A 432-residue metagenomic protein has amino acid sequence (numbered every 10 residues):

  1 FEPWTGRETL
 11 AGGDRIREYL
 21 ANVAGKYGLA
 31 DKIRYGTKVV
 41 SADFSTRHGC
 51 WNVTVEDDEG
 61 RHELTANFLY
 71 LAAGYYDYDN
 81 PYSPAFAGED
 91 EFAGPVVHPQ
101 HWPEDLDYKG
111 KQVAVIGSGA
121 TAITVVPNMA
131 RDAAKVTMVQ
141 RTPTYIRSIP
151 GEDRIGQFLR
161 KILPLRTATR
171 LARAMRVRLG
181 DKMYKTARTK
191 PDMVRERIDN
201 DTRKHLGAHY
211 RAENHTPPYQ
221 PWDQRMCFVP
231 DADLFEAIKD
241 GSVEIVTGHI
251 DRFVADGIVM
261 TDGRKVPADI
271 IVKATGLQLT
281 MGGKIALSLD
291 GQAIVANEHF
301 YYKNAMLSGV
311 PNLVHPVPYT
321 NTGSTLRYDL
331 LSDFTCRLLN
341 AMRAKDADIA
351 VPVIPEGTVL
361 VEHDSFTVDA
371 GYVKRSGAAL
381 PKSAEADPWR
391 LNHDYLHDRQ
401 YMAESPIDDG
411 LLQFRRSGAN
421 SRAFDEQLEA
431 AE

Functional and structural regions predicted by a protein language model:
F1-R34, S148-E152, L165-A174, M306-S308 (+2 more regions): Redox-cofactor-proximal catalytic regions of oxidoreductases
P3-N22, R34, I116, T186-R195 (+1 more regions): Short beta-strand to alpha-helix junction loop
R7-D77, T202-H205, I238, S242 (+2 more regions): Feature captures the FAD/FMN-dependent oxidoreductase FAD-binding
V39, E63-D77, Q112-I116, V136 (+3 more regions): Short hydrophobic core segments
L69-R211, V243-I245, V266, H299 (+1 more regions): Rossmann-like dinucleotide-binding core of oxidoreductases
G94-P95, P99-P103, D256-V259, Q278-V317: FAD-site-proximal beta/loop scaffold in flavoenzymes
E196, H205-P267: Alpha/beta-hydrolase fold catalytic core
D329, D333-E432: C-terminal active-site-capping segments
